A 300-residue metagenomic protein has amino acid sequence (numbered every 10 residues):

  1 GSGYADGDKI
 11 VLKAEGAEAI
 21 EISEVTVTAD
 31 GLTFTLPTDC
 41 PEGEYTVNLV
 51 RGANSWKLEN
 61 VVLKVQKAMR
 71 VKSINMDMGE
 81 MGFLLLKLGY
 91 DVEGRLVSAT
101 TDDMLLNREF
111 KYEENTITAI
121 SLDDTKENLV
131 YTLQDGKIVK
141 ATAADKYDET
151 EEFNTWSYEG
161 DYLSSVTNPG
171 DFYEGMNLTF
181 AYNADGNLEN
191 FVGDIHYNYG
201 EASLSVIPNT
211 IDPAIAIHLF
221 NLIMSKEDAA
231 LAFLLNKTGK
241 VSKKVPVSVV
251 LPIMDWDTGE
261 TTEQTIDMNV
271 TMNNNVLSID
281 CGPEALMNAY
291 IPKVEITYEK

Functional and structural regions predicted by a protein language model:
S2-K67: Ser/Thr/Pro-rich low-complexity tracts
Q66-K300: Buried hydrophobic residues that stabilize the cores of well-folded domains
